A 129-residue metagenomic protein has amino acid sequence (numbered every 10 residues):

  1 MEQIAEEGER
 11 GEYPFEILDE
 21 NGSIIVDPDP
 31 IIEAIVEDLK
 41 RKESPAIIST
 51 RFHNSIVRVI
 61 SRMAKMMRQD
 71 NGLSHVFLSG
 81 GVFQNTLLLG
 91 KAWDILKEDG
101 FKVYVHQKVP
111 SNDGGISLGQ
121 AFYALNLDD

Functional and structural regions predicted by a protein language model:
M1-I4, G81, G114: A glycine-rich phosphate-binding loop feature that marks nucleotide/adenosyl-phosphate handling sites
M1-L73, L87-D94: A contiguous, well-structured pocket-lining segment that forms one wall/lid of small-molecule binding clefts in soluble
F52, A64, F77-V82, V105-Q107: Active-site proximal loops enriched in glycine and acidic residues that flank catalytic Cys/His/Asp and coordinate
Q69-D70, E98, L127: Secondary-structure boundary motif
H75-V76, T86, A92-I116: Conserved phosphate-binding/catalytic loops in two-lobed NTP-binding clefts
F83-T86, L127: C-terminal amphipathic "assembly/sorting" segment characterized by alternating charged and hydrophobic residues
A121-D129: Acidic, glycine/GT-rich loop-and beta-edge segments that sit at the periphery of enzyme/chaperone cores
